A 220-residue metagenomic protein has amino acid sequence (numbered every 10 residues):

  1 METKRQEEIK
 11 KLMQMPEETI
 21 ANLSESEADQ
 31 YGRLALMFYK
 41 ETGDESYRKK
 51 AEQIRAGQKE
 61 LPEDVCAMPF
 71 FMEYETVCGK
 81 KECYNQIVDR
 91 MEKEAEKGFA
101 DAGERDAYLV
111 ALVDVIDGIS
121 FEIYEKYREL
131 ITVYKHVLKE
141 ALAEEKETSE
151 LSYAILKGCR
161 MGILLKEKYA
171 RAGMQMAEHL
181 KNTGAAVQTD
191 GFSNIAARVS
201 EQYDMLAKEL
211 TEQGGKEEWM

Functional and structural regions predicted by a protein language model:
E2-G32, L36-K50, K59, A143-M220: CBM-like carbohydrate-recognition segments
S24-A100: Extended ligand-binding groove/face enriched in aromatic
Y47-A51, I87, Y127-Y134, Y169-G173: Hydrophobic packing residues in well-ordered alpha-helices of helical domains and bundles
A56, A95-E96, I116-D117, K181-N182: Amphipathic alpha-helical segments of tetratricopeptide repeats
V65, D101-V115, L151: Alpha-helical bundle segments that constitute or directly flank the non-heme di-iron/ferroxidase center
Y74-N85, V115-R128, M161-L165: Inter-helical turn/loop segments and adjacent helix faces that build the functional surface of alpha-helical bundle
Y108-E144: Oxyanion-binding "anion nests"
